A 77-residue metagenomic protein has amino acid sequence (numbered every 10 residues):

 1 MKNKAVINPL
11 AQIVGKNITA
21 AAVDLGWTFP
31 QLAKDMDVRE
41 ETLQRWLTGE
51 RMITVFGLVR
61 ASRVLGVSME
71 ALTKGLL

Functional and structural regions predicted by a protein language model:
M1-G26: A short, Lys/Arg-rich alpha-helix, primarily the initiator
I18, F29, V55-L58, M69: Helix-turn-helix DNA-binding elements, focusing on the entry/boundary residues of the two helices that contact DNA
L32-A33, A61: Short alpha-helical "recognition helix" segments of helix-turn-helix
V38-I53: Recognition helix of helix-turn-helix/homeodomain-like DNA-binding domains that insert into the DNA major groove
E50-R63: Short, basic-rich loop-to-helix N-cap that marks the start of a DNA-contacting helix
G66-L77: Short C-terminal boundary/hinge segments that cap the last helix of small helical domains
